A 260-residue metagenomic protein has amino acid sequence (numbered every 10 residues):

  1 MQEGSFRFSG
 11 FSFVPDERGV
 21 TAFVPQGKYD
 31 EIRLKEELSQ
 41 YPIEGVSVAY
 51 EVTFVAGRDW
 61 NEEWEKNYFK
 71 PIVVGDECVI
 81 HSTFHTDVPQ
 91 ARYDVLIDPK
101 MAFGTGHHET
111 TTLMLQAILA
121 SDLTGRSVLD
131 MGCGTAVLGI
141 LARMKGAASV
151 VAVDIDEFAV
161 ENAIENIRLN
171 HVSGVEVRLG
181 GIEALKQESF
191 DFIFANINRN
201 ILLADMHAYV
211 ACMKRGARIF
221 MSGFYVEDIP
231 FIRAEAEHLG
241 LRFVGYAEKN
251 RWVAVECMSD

Functional and structural regions predicted by a protein language model:
M1-P89: N-terminal auxiliary segments of SAM/dcSAM-dependent transferases
R7-F13, G125, L241-G245: A short linear hydrophobic-aromatic micro-motif
A49-E51, V79, S149, G174-E176 (+1 more regions): Conserved beta-strand segments of alpha/beta enzyme cores
V79, L96-D98, L113, D154 (+1 more regions): Conserved beta-strand segments that form the floor/walls of ligand-binding pockets within enzyme and binding domains
V95-L96, L129: Conserved beta-strand elements of the Class I
M101, T105-K186: Conserved SAM/SAH cofactor-binding pocket of Class I
I155-S259: S-adenosylmethionine
